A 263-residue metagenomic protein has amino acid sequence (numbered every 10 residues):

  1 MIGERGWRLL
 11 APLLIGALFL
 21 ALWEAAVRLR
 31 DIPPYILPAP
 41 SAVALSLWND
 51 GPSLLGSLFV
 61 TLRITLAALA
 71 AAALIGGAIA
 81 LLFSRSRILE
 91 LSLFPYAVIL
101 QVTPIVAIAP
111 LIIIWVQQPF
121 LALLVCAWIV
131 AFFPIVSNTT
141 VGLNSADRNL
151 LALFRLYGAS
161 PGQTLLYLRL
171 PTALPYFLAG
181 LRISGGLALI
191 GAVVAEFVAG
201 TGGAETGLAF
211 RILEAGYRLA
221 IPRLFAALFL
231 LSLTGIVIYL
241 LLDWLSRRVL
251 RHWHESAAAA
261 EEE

Functional and structural regions predicted by a protein language model:
I2-G3, L29-A73, F210: Periplasmic/extracellular loop-to-transmembrane helix junction in inner-membrane transport proteins
W7-L29: N-terminal signal-anchor transmembrane alpha helix
A67-A97: Transmembrane-helix boundary motif in ABC transporter permease subunits
V98-P134, V141-G142: Generic hydrophobic transmembrane alpha-helix motif, especially the helices
V125-I129, G162-A195: Transmembrane alpha-helices
N138-F177, I212: Short cytoplasmic-facing helical segments at TM-TM junctions of multi-pass membrane proteins
G207-W244: Hydrophobic alpha-helical transmembrane segments of polytopic membrane proteins
S246-E263: Short cytosolic juxtamembrane segments of multi-pass membrane proteins
